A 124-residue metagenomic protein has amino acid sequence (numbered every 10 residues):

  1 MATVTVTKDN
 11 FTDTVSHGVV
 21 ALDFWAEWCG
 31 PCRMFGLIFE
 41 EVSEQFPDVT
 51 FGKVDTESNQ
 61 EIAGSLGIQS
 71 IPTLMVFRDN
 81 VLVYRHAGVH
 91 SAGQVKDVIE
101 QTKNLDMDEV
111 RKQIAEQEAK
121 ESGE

Functional and structural regions predicted by a protein language model:
M1-D13, D48-T50: N-terminal "domain-start" segment that seeds a small globular fold
T7, D55-E57: Conserved acidic residues
S16-E27: Short active-site neighborhood of thiol/selenol oxidoreductases, capturing the structured segment around
V19-A21, M34-V54: Conserved helix-turn-beta segment immediately C-terminal to the redox Cys motif in thioredoxin-like folds
V20, Q60, L66-R78: Structural micro-motif
C29-C32: Short cysteine clusters
R78-E109: Non-catalytic, surface beta->alpha helical segment in thiol-disulfide oxidoreductase systems
Q117-E124: Short acidic DE-rich linear segments
